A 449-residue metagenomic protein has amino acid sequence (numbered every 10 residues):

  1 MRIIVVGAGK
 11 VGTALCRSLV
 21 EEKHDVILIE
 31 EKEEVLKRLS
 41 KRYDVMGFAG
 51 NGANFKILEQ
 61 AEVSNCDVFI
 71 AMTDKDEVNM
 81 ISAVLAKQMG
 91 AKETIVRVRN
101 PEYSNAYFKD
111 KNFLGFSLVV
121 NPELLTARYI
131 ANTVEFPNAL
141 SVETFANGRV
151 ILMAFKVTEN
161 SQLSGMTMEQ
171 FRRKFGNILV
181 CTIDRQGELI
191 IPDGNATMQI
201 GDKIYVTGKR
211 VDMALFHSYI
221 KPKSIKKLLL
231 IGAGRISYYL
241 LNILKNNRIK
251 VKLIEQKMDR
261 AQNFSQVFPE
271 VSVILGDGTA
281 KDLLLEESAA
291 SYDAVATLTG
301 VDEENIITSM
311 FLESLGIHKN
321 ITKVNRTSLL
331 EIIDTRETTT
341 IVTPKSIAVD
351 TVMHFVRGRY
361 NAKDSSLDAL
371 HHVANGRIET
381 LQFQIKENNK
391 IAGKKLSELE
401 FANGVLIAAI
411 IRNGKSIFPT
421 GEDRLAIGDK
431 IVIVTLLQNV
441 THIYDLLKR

Functional and structural regions predicted by a protein language model:
M1-R449: Cytosolic regulatory regions of ion transport systems
